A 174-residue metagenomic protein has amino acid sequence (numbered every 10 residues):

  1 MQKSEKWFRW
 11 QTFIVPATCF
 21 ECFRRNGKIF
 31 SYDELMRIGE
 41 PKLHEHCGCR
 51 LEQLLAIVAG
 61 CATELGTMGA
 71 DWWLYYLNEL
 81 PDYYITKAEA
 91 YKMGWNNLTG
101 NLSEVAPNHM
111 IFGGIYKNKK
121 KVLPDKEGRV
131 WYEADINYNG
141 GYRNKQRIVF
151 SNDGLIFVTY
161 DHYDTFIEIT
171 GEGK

Functional and structural regions predicted by a protein language model:
M1-H46, R50-G69, K87-K92, N96-M110: Domain-core detector
K6-I14, C19-R25, M93-K174: Functional cores of ribonucleases/endoribonucleases
I38, E79, L155: Generic anion/oxyanion-binding catalytic loop in active/binding sites
T63, L80-Y83, G141, T159: Solvent-exposed, acidic/flexible segments
L65-L74, E79-P81: Eukaryotic low-complexity, mixed-charge intrinsically disordered interaction/regulatory segments enriched in acidic
